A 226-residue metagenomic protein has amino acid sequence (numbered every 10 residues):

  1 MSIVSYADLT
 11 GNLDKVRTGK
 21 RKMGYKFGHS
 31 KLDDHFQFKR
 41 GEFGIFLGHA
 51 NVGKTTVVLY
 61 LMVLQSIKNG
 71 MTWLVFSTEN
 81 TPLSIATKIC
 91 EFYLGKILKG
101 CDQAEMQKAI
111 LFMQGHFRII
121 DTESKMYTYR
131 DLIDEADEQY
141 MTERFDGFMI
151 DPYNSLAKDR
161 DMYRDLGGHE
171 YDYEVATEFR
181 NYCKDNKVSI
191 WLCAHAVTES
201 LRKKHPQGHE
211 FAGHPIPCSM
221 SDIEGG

Functional and structural regions predicted by a protein language model:
M1-K96: The Walker A/P-loop phosphate-binding site
A7-G11, N69-L166, E174: Conserved inter-motif catalytic segment of the P-loop NTP-binding fold
K31, E143, I150, N181-C183: Catalytic phosphate/metal-binding cores of nucleic-acid and nucleotide-processing enzymes, i.e., regions that mediate
K31, V57-L61, D131-E135, V175-E178: Well-ordered alpha-helical segments embedded in enzymatic catalytic cores
D33-H35, E170, V175-G226: Phosphate-binding/switch region of NTP-binding enzymes
K39-G41, N69, T142-R144, N186-K187: Short loop/turn elements that form and flank the Walker-type P-loop nucleotide-binding site in RecA-like NTPase cores
V52-K54, T81-I85, S155-D159, V188 (+1 more regions): Flexible loop/turn segments at secondary-structure boundaries
